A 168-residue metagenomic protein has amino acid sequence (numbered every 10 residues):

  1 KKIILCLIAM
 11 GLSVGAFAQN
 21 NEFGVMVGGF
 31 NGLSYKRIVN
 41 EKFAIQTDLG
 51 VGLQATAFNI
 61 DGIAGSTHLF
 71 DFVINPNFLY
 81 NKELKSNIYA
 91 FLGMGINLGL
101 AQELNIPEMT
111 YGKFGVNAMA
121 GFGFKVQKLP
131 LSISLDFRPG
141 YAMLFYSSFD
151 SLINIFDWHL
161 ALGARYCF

Functional and structural regions predicted by a protein language model:
I4, V14-N20: Sec/Tat signal peptide C-region and signal peptidase I cleavage site
M10-G11: Repetitive helical segments and hydrophobic/amphipathic motifs
N20-S34, G52, L69, S86 (+2 more regions): Solvent-exposed loop/turn segments connecting transmembrane beta-strands in outer-membrane beta-barrel proteins
R37-F137: Gram-negative (and chloroplast) outer-membrane scaffold detector with strong preference for beta-barrel transmembrane
P139-M143: Conserved SAM/SAH cofactor-binding pocket of Class I
I155-F168: Outer-membrane beta-barrel "beta-signal"
